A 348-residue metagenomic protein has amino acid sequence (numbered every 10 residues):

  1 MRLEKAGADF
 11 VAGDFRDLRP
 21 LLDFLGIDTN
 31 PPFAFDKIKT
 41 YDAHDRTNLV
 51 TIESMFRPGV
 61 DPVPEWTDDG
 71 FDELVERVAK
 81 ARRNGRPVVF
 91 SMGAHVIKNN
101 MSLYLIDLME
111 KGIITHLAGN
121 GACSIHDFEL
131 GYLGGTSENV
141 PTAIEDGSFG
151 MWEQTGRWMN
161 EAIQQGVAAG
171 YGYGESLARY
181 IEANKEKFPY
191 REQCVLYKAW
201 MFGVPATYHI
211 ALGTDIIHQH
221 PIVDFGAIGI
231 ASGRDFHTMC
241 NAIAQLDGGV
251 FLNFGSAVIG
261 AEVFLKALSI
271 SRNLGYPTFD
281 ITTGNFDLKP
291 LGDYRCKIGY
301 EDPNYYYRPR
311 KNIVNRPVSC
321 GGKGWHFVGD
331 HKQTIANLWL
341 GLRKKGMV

Functional and structural regions predicted by a protein language model:
M1-L25: Asp-based, Mg2+/Mn2+-dependent phosphohydrolase catalytic module
I27-V63, D68-V167, G321: Metabolite-binding pocket within alpha/beta catalytic cores that recognizes anionic/polar moieties
T67-F71, F188, I210, G226-I243: A general structural motif
E73-V88, A199-F202, N241-G248, M347: Glycine-rich phosphate/diphosphate-binding loops that line cofactor/substrate pockets in enzymes
N100-Y104, D127-G134, H218-I222, V263-K266 (+1 more regions): Short acidic, glycine/serine/threonine-rich loops at helix termini
A122-D127, T214-I217, G260, P290-G292: Short gly/pro/ser/thr-enriched loop/turn and capping motifs at secondary-structure boundaries
E138-Y208: Ligand-binding beta-strand-loop-alpha-helix segment within the catalytic cores of soluble metabolic enzymes
T238-A242, G248-V250, A257-V348: C-terminal functional extensions of proteins
